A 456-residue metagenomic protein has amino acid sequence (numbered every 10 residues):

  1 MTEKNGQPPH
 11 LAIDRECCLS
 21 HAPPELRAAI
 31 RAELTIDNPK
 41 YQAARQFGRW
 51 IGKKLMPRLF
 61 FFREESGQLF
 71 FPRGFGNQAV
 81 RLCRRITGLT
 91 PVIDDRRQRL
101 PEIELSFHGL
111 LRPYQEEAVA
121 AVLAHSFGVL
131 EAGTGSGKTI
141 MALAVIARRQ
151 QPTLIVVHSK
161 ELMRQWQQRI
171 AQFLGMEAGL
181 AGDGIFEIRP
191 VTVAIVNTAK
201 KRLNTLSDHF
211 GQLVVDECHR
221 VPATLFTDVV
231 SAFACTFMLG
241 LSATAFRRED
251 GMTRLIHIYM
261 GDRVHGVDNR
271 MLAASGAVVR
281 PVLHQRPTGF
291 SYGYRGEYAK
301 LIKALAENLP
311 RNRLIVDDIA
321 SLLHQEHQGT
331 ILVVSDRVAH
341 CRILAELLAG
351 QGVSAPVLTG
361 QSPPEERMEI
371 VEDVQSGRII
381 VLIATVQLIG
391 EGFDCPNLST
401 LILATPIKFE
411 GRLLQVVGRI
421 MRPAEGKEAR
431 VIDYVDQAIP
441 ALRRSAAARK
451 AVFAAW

Functional and structural regions predicted by a protein language model:
R63, L82-R85, P91-E131: Conserved pre-motif I regulatory segment
H125-R149: Walker A/P-loop
R164, M176-E187, L332, R342-E346 (+1 more regions): Conserved helicase ATPase core of P-loop NTP-dependent helicases/translocases
G182-Q212, A223-D228, L388: Conserved helix/coil segment N-terminal to the catalytic DExD/H
F210, R254, E391-P406, Q415 (+1 more regions): A short beta-strand element within the Helicase C-terminal
G211-Q212, H219-H284, F453: Post-DEXD/H (motif II) to motif III coupling segment of the RecA-like Helicase ATP-binding lobe
G293-D336, R342-L347: Conserved interdomain hinge at the start of the Helicase C-terminal
R419-A447: Conserved segment of the helicase C-terminal RecA-like domain
